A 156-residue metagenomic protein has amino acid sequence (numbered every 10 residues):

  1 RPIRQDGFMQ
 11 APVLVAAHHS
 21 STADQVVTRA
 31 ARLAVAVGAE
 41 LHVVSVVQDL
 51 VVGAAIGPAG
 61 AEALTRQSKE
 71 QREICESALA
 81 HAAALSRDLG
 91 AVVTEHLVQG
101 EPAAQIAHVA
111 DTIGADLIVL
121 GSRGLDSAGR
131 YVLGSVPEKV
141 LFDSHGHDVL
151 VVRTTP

Functional and structural regions predicted by a protein language model:
R1-M9, T22, A83-I118, G146 (+1 more regions): Structural beta-alpha unit
G7-E62, A91: Small/aliphatic-rich secondary-structure junction motif
H42, T94, L150: Conserved beta-strand positions in the Rossmann-like core of class I SAM-dependent methyltransferases
S45, G121-R123, R153-T154: Short secondary-structure boundary segments
P58-E62, T112-G114, V136-P137: Short, hinge-like loop/turn segments at secondary-structure boundaries
E62-S77: A short acidic, glycine-rich active-site loop that binds or catalyzes chemistry on phosphate/adenosine moieties
L117-K139: Glycine-rich, Arg-bearing micro-motifs that act as flexible, cationic patches
L141-R153: Short, acidic/small-residue loops that bind anionic groups at enzyme active sites
